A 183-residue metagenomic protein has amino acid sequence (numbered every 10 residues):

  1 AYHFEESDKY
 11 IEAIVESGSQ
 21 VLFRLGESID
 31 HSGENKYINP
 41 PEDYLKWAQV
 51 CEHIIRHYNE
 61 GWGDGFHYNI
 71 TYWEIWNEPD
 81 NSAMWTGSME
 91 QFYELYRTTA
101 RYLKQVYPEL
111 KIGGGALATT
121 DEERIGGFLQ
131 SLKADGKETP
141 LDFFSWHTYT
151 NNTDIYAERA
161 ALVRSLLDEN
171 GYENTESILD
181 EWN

Functional and structural regions predicted by a protein language model:
A1-T153: Substrate-binding cleft and catalytic face of glycoside hydrolase catalytic domains, especially the flexible beta-alpha
Q130-G136, A161-D168: Short, surface-exposed basic-aromatic patches at helix termini and helix-loop junctions that form
W146-Y149, L166-N183: Active-site clefts of carbohydrate-active enzymes
Y156-R159, T175: Long, acidic, intrinsically disordered low-complexity segments
